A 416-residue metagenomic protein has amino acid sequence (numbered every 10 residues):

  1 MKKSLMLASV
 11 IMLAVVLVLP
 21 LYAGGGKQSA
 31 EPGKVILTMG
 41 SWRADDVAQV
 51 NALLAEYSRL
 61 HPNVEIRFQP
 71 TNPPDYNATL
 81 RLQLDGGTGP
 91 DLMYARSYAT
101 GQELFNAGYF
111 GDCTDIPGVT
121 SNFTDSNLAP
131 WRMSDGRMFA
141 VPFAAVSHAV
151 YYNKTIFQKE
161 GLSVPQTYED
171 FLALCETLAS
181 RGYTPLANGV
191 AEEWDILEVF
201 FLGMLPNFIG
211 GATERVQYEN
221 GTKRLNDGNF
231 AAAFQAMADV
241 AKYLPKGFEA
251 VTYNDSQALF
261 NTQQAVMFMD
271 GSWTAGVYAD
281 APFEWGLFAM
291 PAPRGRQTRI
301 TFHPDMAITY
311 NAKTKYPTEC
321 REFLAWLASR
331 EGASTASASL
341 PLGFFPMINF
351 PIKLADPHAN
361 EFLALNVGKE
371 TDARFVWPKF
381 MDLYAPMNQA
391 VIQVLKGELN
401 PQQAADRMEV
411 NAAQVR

Functional and structural regions predicted by a protein language model:
K3-V10, A14, L19-A107, G118-S121 (+8 more regions): Conserved N-terminal structural module of periplasmic/extracytoplasmic solute-binding proteins
Q83, P90-D91, T120-I156, T184-G189 (+2 more regions): A structural signal for short loop-to-beta-strand junctions that line the ligand-binding cleft of periplasmic/secreted
R96-A149, S163, L172, V199 (+2 more regions): Hinge/lid segment of periplasmic solute-binding proteins
Y98, Q102-E103, G271-E284, P293-Q389: C-terminal lobe and pocket-closing loops of periplasmic/extracytoplasmic Venus-flytrap solute-binding proteins
G111-D125, N207-A232, D280, A292-T301 (+2 more regions): Short, solvent-exposed loop/beta-turn-alpha elements that line the ligand-binding surface or hinge of extracytoplasmic
F139-F143, H148, L172-T222, A265: Extracytoplasmic/periplasmic solute-binding protein
Q158, D239, V367-R416: Conserved C-terminal helix/tail region of periplasmic/extracytoplasmic solute-binding proteins
C175-T177, E219-E249: Glycine-centered hinge/linker elements that transmit conformational signals in sensory and ligand-binding systems
